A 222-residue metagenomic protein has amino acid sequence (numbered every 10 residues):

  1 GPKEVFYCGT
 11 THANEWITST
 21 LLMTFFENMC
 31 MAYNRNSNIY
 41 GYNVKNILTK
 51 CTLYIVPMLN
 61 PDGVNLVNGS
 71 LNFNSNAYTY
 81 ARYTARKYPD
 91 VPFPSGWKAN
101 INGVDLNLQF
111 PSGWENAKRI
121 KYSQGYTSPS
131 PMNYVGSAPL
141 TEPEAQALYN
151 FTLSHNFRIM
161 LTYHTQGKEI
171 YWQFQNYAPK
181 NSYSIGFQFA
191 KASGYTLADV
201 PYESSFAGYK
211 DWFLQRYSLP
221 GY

Functional and structural regions predicted by a protein language model:
P2-F6, W16-Q175, P179: Active-site/substrate-binding loop(s) of hydrolase catalytic cores
G9: Short beta-strand/turn micro-motifs composed of small residues that flank or help shape donor/cofactor-binding pockets
E169-Y222: Catalytic cores of processing enzymes, dominated by hydrolases/peptidases, characterized by acidic/His-rich
